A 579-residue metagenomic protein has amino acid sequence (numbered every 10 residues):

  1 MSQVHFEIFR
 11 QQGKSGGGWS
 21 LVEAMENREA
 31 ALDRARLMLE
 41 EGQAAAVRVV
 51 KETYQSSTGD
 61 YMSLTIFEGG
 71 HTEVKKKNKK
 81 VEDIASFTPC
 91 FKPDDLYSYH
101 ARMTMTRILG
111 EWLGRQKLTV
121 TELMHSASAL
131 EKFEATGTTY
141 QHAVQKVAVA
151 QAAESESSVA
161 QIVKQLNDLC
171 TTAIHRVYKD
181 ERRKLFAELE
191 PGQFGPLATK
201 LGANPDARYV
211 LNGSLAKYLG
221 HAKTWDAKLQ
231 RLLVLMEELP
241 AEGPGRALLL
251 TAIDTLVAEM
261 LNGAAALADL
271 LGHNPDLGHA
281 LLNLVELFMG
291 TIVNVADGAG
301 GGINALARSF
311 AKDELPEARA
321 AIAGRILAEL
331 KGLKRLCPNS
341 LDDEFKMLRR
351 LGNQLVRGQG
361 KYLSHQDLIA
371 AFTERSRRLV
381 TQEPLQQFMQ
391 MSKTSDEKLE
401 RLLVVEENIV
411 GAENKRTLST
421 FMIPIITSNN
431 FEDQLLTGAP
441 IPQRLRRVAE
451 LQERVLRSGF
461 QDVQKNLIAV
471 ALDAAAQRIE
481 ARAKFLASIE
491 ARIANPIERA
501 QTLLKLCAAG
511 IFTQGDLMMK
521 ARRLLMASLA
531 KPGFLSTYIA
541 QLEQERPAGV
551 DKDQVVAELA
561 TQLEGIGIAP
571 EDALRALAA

Functional and structural regions predicted by a protein language model:
M1, R36-E41: Short linear motifs in intrinsically disordered
M1-S20: Short aromatic-glycine-(Arg/Gly/Cys) micro-motifs in beta-strand/loop hairpins
Q11-K14, R28, E52-Y54: Generic structural motif
S15-V22, S56-Y61: Surface-exposed loop/edge segments in extracytoplasmic proteins
S20-E26, E41-Q43: Phosphoinositide-binding peripheral membrane targeting modules
N27-L37: Charged, amphipathic alpha-helical segments
E40-L123: Short, mixed-charge low-complexity intrinsically disordered segments
A101, M105-A579: Non-catalytic all-alpha helical scaffold/repeat segments
